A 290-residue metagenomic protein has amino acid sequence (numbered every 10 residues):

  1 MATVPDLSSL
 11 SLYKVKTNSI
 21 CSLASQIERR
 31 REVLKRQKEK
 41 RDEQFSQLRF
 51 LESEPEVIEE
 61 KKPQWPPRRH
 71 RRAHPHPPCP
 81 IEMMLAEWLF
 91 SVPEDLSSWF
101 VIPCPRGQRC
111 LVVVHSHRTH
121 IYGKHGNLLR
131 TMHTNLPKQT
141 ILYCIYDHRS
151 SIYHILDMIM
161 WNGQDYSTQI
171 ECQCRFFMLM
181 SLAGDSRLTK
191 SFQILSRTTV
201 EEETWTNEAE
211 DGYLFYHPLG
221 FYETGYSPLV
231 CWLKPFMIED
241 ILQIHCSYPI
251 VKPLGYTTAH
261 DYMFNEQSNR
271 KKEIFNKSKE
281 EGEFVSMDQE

Functional and structural regions predicted by a protein language model:
A2-P63, P80-Y122, G184-E290: Nucleic-acid 5′ end/cap handling module spanning
K62-D185: Covalent nucleotidyltransferase core used to form phosphodiester bonds in nucleic acids
